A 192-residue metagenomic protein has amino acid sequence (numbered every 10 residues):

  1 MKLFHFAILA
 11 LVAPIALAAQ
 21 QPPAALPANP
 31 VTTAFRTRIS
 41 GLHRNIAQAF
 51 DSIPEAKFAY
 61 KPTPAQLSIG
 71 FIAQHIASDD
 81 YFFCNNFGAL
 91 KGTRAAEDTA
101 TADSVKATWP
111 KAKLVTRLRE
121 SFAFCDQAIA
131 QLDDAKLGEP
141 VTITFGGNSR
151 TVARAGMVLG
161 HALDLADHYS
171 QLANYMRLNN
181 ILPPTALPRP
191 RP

Functional and structural regions predicted by a protein language model:
M1-K2: N-terminal secretory signal peptides that target proteins for export/translocation
H5-A16: Bacterial N-terminal signal peptides
A19-A28: Cleaved targeting-peptide boundary
P27-I39: N-terminal beta-strand motif that seeds the catalytic metal site of vicinal oxygen chelate
R36-S40, R44-A47, K57-A100, T142-P192: Short, contiguous alpha-helical
N45, A49-F50, C84, F124 (+1 more regions): Well-ordered alpha-helical scaffold segments within catalytic/enzyme domains
V105-I143, T151-A166: Acidic/histidine-rich alpha-helical segments that form the ligand environment of transition-metal centers
